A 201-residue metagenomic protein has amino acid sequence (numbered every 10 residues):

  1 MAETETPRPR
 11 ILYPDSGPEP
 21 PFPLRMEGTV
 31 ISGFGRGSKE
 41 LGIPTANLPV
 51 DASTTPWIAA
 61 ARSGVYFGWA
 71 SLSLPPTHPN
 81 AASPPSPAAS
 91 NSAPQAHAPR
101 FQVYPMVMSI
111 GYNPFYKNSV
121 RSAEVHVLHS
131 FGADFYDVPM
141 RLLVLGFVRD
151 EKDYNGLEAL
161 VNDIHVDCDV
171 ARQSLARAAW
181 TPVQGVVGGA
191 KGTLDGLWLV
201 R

Functional and structural regions predicted by a protein language model:
A2-R201: Phosphate/ribose-recognition catalytic cores of enzymes acting on nucleotide-derived substrates
